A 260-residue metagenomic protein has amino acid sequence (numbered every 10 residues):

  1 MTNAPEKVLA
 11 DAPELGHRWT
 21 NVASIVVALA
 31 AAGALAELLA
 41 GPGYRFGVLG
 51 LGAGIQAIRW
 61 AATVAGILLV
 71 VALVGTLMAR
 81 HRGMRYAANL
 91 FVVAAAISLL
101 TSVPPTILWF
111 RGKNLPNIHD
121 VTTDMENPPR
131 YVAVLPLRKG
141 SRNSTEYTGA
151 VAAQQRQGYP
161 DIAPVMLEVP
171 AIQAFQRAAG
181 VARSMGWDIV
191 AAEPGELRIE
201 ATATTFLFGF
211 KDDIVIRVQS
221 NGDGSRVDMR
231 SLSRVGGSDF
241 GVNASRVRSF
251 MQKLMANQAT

Functional and structural regions predicted by a protein language model:
M1-L35: Membrane-anchoring hydrophobic segments
I25-A79: Membrane-embedded alpha-helical segments of integral membrane proteins
R82-G112: Internal/C-terminal transmembrane anchor helices
I107-R183: Membrane-interface segments at or immediately adjacent to transmembrane helices that form the boundary between
S184-A192: Short secondary-structure junctions
E200-T205: Short beta-strand segments that buttress and anchor functional surface loops
F208-G237: Beta-strand/loop substructures that line and gate deep hydrophobic ligand-binding cavities in soluble
G236-T260: A conserved amphipathic terminal alpha-helix motif
